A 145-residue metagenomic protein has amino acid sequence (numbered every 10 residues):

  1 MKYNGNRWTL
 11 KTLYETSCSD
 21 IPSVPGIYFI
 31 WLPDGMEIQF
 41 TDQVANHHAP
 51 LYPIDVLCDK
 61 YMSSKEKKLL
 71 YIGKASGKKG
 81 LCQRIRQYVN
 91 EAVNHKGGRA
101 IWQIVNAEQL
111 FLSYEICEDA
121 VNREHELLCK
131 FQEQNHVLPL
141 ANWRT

Functional and structural regions predicted by a protein language model:
M1-Q83, S113-C129, W143-T145: GIY-YIG nuclease catalytic motif and its immediate N-terminal context
R84-L110: Aromatic- and Lys/Arg-enriched surface recognition patch
E133-R144: Coupling/hinge elements of helicase-like and P-loop NTPase modules
